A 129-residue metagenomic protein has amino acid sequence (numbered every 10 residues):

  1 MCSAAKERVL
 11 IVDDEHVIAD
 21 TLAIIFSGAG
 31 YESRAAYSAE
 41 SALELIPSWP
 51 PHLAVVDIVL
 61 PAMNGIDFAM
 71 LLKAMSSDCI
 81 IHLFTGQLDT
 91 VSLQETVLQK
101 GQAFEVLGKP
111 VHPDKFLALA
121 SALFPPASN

Functional and structural regions predicted by a protein language model:
M1-R8, H112-N129: Non-catalytic signal-transmission and effector/linker regions of two-component phosphorelay proteins
H16-R34, G101-F104: Two-component/phosphorelay signaling modules centered on CheY-like receiver
A35-L53: Acidic, metal-coordinating helix/loop segments flanking the phosphotransfer/catalytic sites of two-component signaling
Y37-S38, N64-D67: Acidic catalytic/metal-coordinating carboxylates
E44, I66-S77: Short amphipathic alpha-helix used as the core "switch/output" element in two-component signaling
D57, T85: Active-site residues of response regulator receiver
P61: The feature encodes the CheY-like receiver
D67, L88-V106, D114, A118: Alpha4 helix (beta4-alpha4-beta5 surface) of REC/receiver domains from two-component response regulators
